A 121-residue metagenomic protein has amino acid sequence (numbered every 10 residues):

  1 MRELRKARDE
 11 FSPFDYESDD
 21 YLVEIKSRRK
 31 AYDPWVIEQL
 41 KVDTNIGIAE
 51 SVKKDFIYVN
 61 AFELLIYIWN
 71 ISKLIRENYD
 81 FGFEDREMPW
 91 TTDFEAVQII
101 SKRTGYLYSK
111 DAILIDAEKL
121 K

Functional and structural regions predicted by a protein language model:
M1-D19: Active-site metal-binding core of divalent-cation-utilizing nuclease and nuclease-like domains
R8-E10, E50-K53, A61-E63, Y67-K121: Non-catalytic C-terminal interaction segments of nucleic acid-processing enzymes
F14, I57-Y58: Residue-level detector of beta-strand structural context in well-folded domains
Y16-A31: Conserved catalytic cores of phosphodiester-cleaving nucleases, focusing on short active-site segments
L22, Y58-N60: Structural beta-sheet core signal
R29-V42: Active-site-adjacent loop/helix micro-motif of nuclease/hydrolase catalytic cores
D43-F56: Metal-dependent nuclease catalytic cores in nucleic-acid-processing enzymes, especially RNase H-like/related
